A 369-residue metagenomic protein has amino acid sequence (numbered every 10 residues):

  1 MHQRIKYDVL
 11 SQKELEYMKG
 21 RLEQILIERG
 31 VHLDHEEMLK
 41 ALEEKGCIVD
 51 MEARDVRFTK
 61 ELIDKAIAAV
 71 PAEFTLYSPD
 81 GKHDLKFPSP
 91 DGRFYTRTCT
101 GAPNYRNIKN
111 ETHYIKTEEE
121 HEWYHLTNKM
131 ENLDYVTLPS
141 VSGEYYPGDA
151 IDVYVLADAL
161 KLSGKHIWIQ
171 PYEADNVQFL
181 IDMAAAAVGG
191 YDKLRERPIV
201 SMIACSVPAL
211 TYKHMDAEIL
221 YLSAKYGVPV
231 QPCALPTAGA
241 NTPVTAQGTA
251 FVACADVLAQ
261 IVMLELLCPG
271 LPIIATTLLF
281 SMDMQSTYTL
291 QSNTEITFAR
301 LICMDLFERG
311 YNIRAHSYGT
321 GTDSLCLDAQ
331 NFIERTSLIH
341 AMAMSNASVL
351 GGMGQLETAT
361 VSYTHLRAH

Functional and structural regions predicted by a protein language model:
H2-Y154, D158-A186, L210-Y212: Metallocofactor- and cofactor-centric catalytic cores in central/energy metabolism, strongly enriched
Q3, A359-T360: Acidic, glycine-enriched catalytic cores built around paired aspartates
E111-S348: Helix-rich catalytic cores of soluble enzyme domains
L350-Q355: Short acidic/histidine-rich active-site segments
T364-H369: Conserved small/polar residues in nucleotide/adenosyl-binding loops
